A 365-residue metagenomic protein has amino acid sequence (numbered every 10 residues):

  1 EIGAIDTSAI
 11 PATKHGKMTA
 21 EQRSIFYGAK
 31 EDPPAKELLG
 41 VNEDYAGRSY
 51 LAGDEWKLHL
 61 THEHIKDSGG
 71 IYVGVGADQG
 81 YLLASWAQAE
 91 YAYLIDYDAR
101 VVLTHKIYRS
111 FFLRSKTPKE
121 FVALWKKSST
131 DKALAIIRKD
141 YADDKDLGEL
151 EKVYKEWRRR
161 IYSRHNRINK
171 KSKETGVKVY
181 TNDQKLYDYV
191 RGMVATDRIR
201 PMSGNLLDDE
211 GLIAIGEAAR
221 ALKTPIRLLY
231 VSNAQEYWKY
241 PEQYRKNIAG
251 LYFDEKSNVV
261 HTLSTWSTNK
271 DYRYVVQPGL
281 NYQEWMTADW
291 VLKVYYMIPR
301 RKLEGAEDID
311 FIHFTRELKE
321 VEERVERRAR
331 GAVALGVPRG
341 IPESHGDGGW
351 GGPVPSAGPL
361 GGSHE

Functional and structural regions predicted by a protein language model:
E1-A9: Bacterial Sec-dependent signal peptides at the C-terminal "C-region" and cleavage site
I10-S49, E90-R200, N205, P299-A329: Class I S-adenosyl-L-methionine-dependent methyltransferase module
R48-K66: Active-site-flanking structural segment that lines cofactor/substrate pockets
D67-D78: Conserved class I S-adenosyl-L-methionine
I71, Y91, R227-L228: Structural motif
Q79-A89: Conserved SAM-binding loop of SAM-dependent methyltransferases across substrates and taxa, primarily the Class I
G176-P338: Alpha-helical subdomain
L335-E365: Long, low-complexity, intrinsically disordered segments
